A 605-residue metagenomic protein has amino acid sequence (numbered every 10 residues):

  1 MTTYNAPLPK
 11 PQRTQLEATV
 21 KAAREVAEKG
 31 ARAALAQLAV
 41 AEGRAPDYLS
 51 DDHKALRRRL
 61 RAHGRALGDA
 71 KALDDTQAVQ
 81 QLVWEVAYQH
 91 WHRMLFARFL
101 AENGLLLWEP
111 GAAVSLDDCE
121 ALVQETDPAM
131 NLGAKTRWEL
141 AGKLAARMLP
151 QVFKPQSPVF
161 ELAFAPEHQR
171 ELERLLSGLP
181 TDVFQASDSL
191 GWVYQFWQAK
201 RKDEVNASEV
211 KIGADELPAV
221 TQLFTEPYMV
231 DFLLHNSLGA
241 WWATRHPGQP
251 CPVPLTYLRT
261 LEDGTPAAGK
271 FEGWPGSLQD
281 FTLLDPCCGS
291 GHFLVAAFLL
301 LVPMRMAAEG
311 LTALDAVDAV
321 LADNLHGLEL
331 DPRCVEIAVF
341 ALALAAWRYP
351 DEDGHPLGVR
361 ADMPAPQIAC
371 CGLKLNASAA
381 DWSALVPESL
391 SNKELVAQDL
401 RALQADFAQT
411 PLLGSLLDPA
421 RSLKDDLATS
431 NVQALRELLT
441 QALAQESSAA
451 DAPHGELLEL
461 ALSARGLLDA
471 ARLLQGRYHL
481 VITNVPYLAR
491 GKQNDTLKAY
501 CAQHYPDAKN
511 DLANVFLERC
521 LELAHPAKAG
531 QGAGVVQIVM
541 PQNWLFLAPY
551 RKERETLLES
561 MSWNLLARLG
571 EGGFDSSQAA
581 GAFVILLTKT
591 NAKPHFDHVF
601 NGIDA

Functional and structural regions predicted by a protein language model:
M1-A6, K10, T14, T225 (+6 more regions): Signature of N6-adenine DNA methyltransferases within the class I
M1-T3, A341, M363-Y478, E559-A567 (+1 more regions): Polynucleotide-recognition surfaces of large bacterial nucleic-acid defense/processing enzymes
T2-A45: Charged, amphipathic alpha-helical stretches
A34-A72: Short, contiguous, well-structured surface segments enriched in hydrophobic/aromatic residues
R57-T76, W84, Q89, F96-R98 (+8 more regions): Class I S-adenosyl-L-methionine
L73, C251, L255-T282, S448-I482 (+2 more regions): Flexible, glycine/threonine-enriched loop-and-boundary segments that flank and lead into catalytic domains of large
Q80-Q81, R93, V535: Polyanion-binding catalytic cores of nucleic-acid enzymes and NTP/SAM-utilizing transferases
N103-G142: Extended, well-ordered alpha-helical scaffold/bundle regions in very large, multi-domain proteins
